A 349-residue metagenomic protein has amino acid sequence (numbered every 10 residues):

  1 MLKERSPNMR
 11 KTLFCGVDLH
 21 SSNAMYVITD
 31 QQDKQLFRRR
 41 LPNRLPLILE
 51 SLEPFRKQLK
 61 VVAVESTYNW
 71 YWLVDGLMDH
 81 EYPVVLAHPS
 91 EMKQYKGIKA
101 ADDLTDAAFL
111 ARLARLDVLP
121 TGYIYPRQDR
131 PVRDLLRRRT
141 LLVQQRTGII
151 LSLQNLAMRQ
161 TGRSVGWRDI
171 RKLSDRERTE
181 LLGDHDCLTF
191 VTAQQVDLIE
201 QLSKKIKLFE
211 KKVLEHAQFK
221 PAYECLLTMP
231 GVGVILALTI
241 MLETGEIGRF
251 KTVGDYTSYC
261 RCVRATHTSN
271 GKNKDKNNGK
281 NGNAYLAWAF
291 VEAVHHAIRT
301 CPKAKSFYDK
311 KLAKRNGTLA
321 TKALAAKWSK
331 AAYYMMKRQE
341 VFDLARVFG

Functional and structural regions predicted by a protein language model:
M1-T12, K34, P83, F348-G349: Intrinsically disordered, low-complexity and often Lys/Arg-enriched segments
N8-D30, L110, L142: Gly/Thr-rich phosphate-binding beta-strand-loop-beta motif of the actin/hexokinase/Hsp70
S22-P46: Short glycine-rich, Thr/Ser-proximal phosphate-binding strand/loop in the N-terminal lobe of ATP-dependent enzymes
L45-V61: Short, basic/hydrophobic alpha-helical segments
M78, V85-R130, D134, E177 (+2 more regions): Short alpha-helix plus adjacent loop in nuclease-associated cores
D102, C225-T228, V234-A320: Phosphate-backbone recognition surface of nucleic-acid-processing proteins
L136-Y223: Glycine-rich, often acidic, oxyanion-interacting loops/wings at catalytic, nucleic-acid, or phospho-protein interfaces
G271, Y308-G349: Low-complexity, acidic/Ser/Thr- and charged residue-rich accessory regions of DNA metabolism proteins
